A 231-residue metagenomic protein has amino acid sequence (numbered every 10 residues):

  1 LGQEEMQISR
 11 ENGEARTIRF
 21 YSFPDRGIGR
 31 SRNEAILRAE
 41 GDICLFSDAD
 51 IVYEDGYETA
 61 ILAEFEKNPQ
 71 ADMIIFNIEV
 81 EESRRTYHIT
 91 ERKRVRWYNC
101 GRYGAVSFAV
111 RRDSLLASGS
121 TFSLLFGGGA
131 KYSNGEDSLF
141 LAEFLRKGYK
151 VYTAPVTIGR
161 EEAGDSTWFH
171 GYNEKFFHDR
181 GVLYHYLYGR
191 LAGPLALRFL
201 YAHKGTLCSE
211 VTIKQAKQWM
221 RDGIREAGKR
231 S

Functional and structural regions predicted by a protein language model:
L1-S22: Acidic donor-binding segment of Leloir-type glycosyltransferases
F23-A39: Glycine-rich, basic loop-to-helix element that forms the pyrophosphate-binding segment of sugar-nucleotide handling
C44: Short aromatic/hydrophobic "clamp" motif used to bind/position activated sugar donors
V52, G56-H88: Conserved donor NDP-sugar-binding/catalytic core segment of glycosyltransferases
K93-D113: A recurrent flexible, glycine/aromatic-enriched loop bordering the glycosyltransferase active site that acts as
F122-L124, G148-I158, Y172-N173: Catalytic beta-strand/loop signature of glycosyltransferases that borders the donor
G127-L139: Acidic donor-binding loop at a coil-to-helix junction in glycosyltransferase catalytic cores that engages
G171-S231: Non-catalytic, C-terminal membrane-associated alpha-helical segments of glycosyltransferases
